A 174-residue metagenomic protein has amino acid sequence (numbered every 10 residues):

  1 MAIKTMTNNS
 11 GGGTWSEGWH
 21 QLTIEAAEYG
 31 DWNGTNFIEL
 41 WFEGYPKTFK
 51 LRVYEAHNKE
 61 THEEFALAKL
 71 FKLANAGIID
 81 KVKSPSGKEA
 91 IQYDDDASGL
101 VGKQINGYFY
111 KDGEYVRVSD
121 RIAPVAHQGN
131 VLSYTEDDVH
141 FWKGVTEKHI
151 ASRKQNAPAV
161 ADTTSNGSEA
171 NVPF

Functional and structural regions predicted by a protein language model:
M1-F174: Short beta-rich binding modules
